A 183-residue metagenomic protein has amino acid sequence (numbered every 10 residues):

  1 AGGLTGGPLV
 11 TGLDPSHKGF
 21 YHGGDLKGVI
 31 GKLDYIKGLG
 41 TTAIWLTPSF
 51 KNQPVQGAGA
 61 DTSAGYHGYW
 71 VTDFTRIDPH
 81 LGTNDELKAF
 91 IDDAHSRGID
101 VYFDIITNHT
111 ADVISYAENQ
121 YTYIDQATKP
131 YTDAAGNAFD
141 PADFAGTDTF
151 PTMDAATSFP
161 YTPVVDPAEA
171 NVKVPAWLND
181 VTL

Functional and structural regions predicted by a protein language model:
A1-L183: Substrate-binding/active-site clefts of carbohydrate-active enzymes
